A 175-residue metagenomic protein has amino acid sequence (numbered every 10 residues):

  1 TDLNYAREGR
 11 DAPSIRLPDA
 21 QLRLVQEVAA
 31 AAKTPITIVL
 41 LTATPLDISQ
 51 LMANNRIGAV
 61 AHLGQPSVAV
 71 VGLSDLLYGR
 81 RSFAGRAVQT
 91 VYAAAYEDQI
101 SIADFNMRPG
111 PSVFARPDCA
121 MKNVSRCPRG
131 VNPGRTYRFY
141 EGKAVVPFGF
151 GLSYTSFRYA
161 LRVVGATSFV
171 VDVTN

Functional and structural regions predicted by a protein language model:
T1-N55: Hydrophobic helix-and-loop "lid/oligomerization" segment in the mid-to-C-terminal part of catalytic domains
L41-N175: Secreted, periplasmic, or luminal enzymes acting at the cell surface/secretory milieu
